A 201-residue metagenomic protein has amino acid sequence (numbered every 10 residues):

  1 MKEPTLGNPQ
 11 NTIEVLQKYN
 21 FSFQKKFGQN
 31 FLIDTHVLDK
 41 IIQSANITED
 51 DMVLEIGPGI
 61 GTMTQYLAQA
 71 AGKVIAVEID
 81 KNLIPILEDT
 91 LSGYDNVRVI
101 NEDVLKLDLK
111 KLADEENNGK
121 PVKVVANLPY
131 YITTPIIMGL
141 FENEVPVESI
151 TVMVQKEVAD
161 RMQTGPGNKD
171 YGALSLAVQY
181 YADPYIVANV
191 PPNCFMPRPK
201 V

Functional and structural regions predicted by a protein language model:
M1-V201: Catalytic cores of RNA-modifying enzymes
